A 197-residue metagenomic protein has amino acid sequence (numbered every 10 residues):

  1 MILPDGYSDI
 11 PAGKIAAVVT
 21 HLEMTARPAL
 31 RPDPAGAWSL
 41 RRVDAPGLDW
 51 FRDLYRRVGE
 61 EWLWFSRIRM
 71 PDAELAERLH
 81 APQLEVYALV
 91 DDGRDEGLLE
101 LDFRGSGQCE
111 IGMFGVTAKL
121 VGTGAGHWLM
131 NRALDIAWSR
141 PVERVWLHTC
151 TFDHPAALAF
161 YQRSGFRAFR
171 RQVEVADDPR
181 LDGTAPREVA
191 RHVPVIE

Functional and structural regions predicted by a protein language model:
M1-S39, D44: Acyl-donor-binding surface of acyltransferase catalytic domains
I2-A17, V175-E197: Acidic/histidine-enriched, glycine/proline-rich intrinsically disordered or flexible terminal extensions
L3-S8, F152-R171, D178: Conserved active-site alpha-helix within GNAT-family acetyltransferase domains
P34-S66, R187: Short amphipathic alpha-helix that is part of the acyltransferase structural core
S66-A73, L79-A118: A conserved beta-strand-loop-helix scaffold within acyl/acetyltransferase catalytic domains
T117-N131, R140, F152-A156: Conserved glycine-rich acetyl-CoA-binding loop
V121, L147-A157, E174-R180, T184: Conserved beta-strand-loop-alpha-helix junction that forms the acyl-donor binding cleft
A137-T149: Conserved GNAT acetyl-CoA-binding A-motif
